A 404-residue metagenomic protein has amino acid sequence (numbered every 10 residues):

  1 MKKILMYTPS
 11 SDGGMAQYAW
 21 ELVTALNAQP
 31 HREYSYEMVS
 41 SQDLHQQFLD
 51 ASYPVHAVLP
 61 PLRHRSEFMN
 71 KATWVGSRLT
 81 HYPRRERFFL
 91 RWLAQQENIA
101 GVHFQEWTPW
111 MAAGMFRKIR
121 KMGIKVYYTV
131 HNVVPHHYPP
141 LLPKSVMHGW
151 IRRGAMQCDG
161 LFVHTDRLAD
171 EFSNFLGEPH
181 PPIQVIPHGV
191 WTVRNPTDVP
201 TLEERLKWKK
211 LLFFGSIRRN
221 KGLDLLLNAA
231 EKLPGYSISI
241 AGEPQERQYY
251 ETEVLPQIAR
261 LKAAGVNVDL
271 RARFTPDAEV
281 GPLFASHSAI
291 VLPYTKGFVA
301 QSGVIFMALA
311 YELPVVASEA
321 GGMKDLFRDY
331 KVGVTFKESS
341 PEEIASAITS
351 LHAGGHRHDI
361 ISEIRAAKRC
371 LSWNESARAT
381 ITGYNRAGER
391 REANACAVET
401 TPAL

Functional and structural regions predicted by a protein language model:
P9-G13, T24-H81, L168, E243-Y250: N-terminal strand-loop element at the rim of the active site of nucleotide-sugar-dependent glycosyltransferases
A16-E21, S216-K232, F306: A conserved mid-protein helix/loop that constitutes part of the nucleotide-sugar donor-binding site
R91, M115-M122, K144-L161: Membrane-proximal helix-turn-helix segments that form the acceptor-binding/catalytic region of lipid-linked
P139, S173-N174, P181-K207, R219 (+3 more regions): Acidic anion/phosphate-binding donor-loop and adjacent secondary structure in glycosyltransferase catalytic cores
S237-E253, R273: Glycosyltransferase donor-sugar binding loop
E251-A278: Nucleotide-activated donor-binding/catalytic signature segment of Leloir-type glycosyltransferases, i.e., the conserved
P282-V299, L313: Acidic donor-binding loop of glycosyltransferase active sites
D329-Y330, V334-P341, I348-H356: Conserved acidic donor-binding segment of nucleotide-sugar-dependent glycosyltransferases
